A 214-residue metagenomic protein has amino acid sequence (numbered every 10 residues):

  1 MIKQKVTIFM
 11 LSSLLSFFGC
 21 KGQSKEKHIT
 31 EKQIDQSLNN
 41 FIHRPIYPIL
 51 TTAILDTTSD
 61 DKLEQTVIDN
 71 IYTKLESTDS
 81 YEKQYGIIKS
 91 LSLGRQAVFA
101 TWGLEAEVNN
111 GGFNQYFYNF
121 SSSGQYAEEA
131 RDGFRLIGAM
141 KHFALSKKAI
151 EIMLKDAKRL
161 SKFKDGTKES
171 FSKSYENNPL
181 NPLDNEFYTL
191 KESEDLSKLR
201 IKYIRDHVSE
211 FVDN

Functional and structural regions predicted by a protein language model:
M1-T7: Bacterial N-terminal signal peptides that target proteins for export
T7-L11, L15: Hydrophobic helical h-region of N-terminal Sec-dependent signal peptides in bacterial secretory/periplasmic proteins
F17-G19: C-terminal motif of bacterial Sec signal peptides marking the signal peptidase cleavage site
G22-E31: Bacterial Sec signal peptide processing site at the extreme N-terminus
I34-F99, V108-N110, Y118-A127, G133-N214: Extended, alpha-helix-rich binding/interface surfaces that flank or overlap catalytic cores and mediate recognition
N114: Active-site- or binding-pocket-proximal scaffold segments within functional domains
